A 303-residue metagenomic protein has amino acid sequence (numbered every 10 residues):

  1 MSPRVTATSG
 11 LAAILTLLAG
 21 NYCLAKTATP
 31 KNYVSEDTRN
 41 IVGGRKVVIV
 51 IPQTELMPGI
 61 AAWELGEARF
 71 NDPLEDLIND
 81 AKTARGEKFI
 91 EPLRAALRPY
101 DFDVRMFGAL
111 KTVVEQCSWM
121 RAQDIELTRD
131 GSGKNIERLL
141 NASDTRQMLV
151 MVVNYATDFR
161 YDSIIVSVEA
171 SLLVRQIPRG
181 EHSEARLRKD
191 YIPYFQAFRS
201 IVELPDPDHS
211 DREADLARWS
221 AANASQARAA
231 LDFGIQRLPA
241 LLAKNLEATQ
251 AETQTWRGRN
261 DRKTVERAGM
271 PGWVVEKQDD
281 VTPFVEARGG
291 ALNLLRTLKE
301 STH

Functional and structural regions predicted by a protein language model:
M1-L11: Bacterial N-terminal signal peptides that target proteins for export
L24-T112, E247-H303: A structural "domain/chain start" motif
R85-L97, R179-N245: Short secondary-structure boundary motifs at beta->alpha junctions and helix caps
Q116-S132: Short beta-strand->alpha-helix linker/helix-N-cap micro-motif that forms a surface specificity/interaction loop
G133-F159: A short, hydrophobic beta-strand-centered structural micro-motif
V166-L173: Aromatic/basic-lined ligand-recognition segments that form π-stacking hydrophobic pockets flanked by Lys/Arg to engage
